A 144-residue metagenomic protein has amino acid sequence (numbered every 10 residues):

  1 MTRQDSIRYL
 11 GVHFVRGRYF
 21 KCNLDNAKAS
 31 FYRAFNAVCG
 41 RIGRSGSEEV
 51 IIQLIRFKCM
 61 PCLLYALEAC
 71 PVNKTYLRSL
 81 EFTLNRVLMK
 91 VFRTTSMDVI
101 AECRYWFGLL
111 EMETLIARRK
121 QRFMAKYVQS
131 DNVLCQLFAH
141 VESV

Functional and structural regions predicted by a protein language model:
M1-S6: Short, conserved micro-motifs composed of acidic
I7-M124: Non-catalytic, peripheral interaction segments enriched in hydrophobic/basic residues
V128-V144: C-terminal helix/juxtamembrane-tail motif
